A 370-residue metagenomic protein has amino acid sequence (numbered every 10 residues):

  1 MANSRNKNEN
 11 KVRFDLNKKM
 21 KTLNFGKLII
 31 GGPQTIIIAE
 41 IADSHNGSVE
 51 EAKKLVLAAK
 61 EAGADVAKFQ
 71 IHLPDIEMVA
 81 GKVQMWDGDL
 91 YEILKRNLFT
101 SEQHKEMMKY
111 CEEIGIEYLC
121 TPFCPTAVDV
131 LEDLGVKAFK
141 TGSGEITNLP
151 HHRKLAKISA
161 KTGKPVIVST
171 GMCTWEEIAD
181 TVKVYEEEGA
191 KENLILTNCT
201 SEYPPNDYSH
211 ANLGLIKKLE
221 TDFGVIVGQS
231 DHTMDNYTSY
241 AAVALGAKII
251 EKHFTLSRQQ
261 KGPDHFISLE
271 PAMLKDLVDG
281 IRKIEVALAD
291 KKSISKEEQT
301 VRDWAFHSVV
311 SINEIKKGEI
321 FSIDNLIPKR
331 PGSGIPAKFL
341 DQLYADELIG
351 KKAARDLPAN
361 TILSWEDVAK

Functional and structural regions predicted by a protein language model:
R5-K370: Catalytic cores and adjacent flexible loops of soluble metabolic enzymes that perform enolate/carbanion chemistry on
